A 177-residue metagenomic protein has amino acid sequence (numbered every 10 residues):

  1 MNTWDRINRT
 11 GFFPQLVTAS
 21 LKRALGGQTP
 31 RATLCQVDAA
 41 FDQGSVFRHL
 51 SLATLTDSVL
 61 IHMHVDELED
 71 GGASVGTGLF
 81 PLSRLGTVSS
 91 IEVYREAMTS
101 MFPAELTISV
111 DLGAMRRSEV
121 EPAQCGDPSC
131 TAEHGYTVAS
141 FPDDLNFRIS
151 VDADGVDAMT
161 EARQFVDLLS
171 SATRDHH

Functional and structural regions predicted by a protein language model:
M1-S58, V65-E67: Anionic N-terminal interaction surfaces
N2, V65-H177: Acidic, Ser/Thr- and proline-rich intrinsically disordered linker/docking segments of eukaryotic scaffolds
